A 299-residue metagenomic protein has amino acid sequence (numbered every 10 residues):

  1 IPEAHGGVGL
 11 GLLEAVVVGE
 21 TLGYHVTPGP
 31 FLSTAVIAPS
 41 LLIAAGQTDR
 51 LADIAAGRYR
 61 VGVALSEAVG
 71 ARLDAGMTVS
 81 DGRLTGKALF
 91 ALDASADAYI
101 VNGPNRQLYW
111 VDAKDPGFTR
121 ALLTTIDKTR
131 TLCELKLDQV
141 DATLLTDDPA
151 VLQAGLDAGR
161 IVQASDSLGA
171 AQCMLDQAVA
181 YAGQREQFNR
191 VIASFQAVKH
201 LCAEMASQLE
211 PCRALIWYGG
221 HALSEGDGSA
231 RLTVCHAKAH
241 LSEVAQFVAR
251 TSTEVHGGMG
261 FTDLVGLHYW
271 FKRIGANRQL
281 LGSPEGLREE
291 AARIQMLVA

Functional and structural regions predicted by a protein language model:
I1-D49, L92, A96: Internal helix-loop-helix
I1-H25, G57, A154-A299: Alpha-helical interface subdomain recognition
G29-P30, T48-D176, A180: FAD-binding core of flavoproteins
S40-L41, D53, T251: Generic structural signal for isolated residues within well-ordered alpha-helices
A45-D49, T146-D147, E225, G282: Short coil/turn linker and secondary-structure boundary residues
